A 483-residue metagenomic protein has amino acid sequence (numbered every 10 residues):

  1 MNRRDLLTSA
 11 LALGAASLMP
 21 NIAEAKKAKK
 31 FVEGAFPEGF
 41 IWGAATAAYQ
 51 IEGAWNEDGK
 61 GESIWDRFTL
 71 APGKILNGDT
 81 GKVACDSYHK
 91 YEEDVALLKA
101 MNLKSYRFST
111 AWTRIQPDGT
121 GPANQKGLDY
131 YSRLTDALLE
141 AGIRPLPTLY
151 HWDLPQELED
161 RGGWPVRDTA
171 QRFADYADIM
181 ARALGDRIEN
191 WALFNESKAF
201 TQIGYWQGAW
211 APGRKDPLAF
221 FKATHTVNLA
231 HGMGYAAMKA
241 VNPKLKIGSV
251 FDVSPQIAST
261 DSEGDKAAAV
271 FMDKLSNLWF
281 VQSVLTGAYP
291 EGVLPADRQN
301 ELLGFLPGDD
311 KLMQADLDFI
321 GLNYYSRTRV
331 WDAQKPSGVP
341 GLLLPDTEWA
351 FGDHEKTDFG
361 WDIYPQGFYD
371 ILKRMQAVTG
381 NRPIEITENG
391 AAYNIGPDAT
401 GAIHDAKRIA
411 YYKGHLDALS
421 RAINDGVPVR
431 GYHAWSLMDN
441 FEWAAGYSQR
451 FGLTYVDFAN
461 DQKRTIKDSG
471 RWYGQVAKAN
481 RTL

Functional and structural regions predicted by a protein language model:
D5-A25: N-terminal export signals
L7-T8, A111, Y412: General helical structural elements
A10, N102, G142: Conserved functional loop/turn residues at catalytic and ligand-binding sites
A10-L11, R114, H415: Enrichment for repetitive, rod-forming helical segments
K27-L70, D118-G119, D129-L483: Active-site region of glycoside hydrolase catalytic domains
G53-Y131: Active-site-adjacent substrate/metal-binding segments within catalytic domains of carbohydrate-active enzymes
